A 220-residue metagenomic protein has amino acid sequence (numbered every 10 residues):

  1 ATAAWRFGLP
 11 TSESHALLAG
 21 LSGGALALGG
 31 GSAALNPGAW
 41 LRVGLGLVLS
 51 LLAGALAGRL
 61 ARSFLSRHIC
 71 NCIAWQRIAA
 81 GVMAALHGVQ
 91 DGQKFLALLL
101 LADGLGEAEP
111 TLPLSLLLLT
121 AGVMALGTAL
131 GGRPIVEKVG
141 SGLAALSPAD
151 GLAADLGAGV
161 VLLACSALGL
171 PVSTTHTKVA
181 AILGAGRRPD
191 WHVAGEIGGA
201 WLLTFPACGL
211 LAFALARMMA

Functional and structural regions predicted by a protein language model:
A1-A220: Multi-pass alpha-helical transmembrane bundle typical of ion/small-solute transporters and intramembrane aspartyl
